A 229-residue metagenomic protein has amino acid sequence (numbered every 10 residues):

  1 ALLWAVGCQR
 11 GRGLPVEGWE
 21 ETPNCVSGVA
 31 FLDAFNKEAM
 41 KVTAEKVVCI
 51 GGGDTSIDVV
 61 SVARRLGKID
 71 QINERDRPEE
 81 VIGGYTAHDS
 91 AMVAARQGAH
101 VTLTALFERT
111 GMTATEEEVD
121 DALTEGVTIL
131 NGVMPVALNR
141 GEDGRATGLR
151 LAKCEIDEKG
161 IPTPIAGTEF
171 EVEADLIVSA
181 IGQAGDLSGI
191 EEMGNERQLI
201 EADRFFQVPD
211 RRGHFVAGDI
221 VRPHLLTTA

Functional and structural regions predicted by a protein language model:
A1-V16, V136-R150, E155, L176 (+1 more regions): Feature captures the FAD/FMN-dependent oxidoreductase FAD-binding
E21-E45, R65-K68, E74, L138 (+2 more regions): FAD-site-proximal beta/loop scaffold in flavoenzymes
V26, T128-L130, R150, F215: General small-molecule cofactor/ligand-binding pocket signal
T43-G53, E80: Beta1/beta-strand and adjacent pyrophosphate-binding region of the FAD-binding site in flavoprotein oxidoreductases
G52, L106-E108, D219: Cofactor-binding loop segments of dinucleotide-utilizing enzymes, especially the Rossmann-like FAD- and NAD(P)+-binding
V59, N73-A87, A217-A229: A conserved FAD-binding loop/helix module that cradles the flavin
R64-A137: Rossmann-like dinucleotide-binding cores of NAD(P)H-dependent redox enzymes
